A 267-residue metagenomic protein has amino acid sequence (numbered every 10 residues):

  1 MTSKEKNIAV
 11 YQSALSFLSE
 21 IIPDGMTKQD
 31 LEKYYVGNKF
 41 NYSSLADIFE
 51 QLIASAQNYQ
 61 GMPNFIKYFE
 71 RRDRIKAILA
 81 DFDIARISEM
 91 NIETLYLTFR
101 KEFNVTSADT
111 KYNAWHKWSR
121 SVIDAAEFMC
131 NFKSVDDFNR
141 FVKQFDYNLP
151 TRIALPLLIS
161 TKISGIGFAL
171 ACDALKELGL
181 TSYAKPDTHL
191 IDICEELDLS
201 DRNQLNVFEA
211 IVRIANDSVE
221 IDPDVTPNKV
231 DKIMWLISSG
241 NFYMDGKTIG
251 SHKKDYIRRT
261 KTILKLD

Functional and structural regions predicted by a protein language model:
M1-A46, W118-A126, V135-D267: C-terminal accessory module of base-excision DNA glycosylases/AP lyases that mediates lesion recognition and DNA
M1-K117: Structure-specific DNA junction-binding interface
S55-Y59, E127, E195: Short glycine/serine- and small hydrophobic-enriched flexible loop segments
N131: Basic, amphipathic alpha-helix used for nucleic-acid engagement in HTH/winged-helix/SANT-Myb modules and analogous
